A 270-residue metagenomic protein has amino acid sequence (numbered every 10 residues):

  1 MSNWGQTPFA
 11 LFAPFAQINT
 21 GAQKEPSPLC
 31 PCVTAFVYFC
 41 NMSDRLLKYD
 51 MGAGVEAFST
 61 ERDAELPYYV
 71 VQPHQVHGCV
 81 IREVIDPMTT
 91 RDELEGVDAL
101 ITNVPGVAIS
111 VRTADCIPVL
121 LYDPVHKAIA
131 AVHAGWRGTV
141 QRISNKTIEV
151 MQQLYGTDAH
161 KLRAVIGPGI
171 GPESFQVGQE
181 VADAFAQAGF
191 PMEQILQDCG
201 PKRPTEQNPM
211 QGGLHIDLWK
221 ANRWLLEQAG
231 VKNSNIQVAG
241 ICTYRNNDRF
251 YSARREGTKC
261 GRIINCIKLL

Functional and structural regions predicted by a protein language model:
T7, I18, K24-E25: Polybasic, lysine-rich low-complexity intrinsically disordered segments
L11-P14, L29-C32: Intrinsically disordered, low-complexity proline-rich regions
A13-N19, C40: Prokaryotic Sec-type signal peptides and long signal-anchor helices with extended Leu/Ile/Val-rich h-regions
A22, P26-L29, V37, N41: N-terminal regions of proteins, emphasizing targeting and processing segments when present
A35-L270: Active-site microenvironment for binding and transforming phosphate-containing groups
